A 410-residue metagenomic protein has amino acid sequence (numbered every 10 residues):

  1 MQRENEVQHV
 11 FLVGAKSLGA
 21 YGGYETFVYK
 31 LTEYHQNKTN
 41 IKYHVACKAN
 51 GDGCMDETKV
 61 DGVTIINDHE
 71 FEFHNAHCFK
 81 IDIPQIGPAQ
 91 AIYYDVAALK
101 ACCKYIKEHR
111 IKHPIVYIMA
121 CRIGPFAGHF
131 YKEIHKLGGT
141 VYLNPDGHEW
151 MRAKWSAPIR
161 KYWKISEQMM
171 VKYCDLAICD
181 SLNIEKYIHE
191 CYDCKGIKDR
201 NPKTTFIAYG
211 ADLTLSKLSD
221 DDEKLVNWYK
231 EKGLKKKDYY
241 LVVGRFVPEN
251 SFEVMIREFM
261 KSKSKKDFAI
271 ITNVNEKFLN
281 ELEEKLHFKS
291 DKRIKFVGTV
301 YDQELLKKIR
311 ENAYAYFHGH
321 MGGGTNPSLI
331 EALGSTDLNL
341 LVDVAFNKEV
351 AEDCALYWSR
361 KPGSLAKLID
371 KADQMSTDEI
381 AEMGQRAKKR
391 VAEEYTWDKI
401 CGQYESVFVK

Functional and structural regions predicted by a protein language model:
N5-V7, L12-Y21, Y34-P88, I184 (+3 more regions): N-terminal strand-loop element at the rim of the active site of nucleotide-sugar-dependent glycosyltransferases
F11-V13, Y229-N250, I256-K263, A269: Conserved donor-binding/catalytic core segment of Leloir-type glycosyltransferases
C47-G51, A211-D212, V243, D267-E283 (+1 more regions): Glycosyltransferase donor-sugar binding loop
A91-C102, H113-L137, Y142-P145, G324: An aromatic- and histidine-rich active-site surface loop
I159-A177: Membrane-proximal helix-turn-helix segments that form the acceptor-binding/catalytic region of lipid-linked
K172-K203, A211-S216, L225, Y404: A short, active-site helix/loop in glycosyltransferases that binds the activated sugar's phosphate group
K308-G324, D337-L338: Acidic donor-binding loop of glycosyltransferase active sites
A355-G363, K371-T377: Conserved acidic donor-binding segment of nucleotide-sugar-dependent glycosyltransferases
